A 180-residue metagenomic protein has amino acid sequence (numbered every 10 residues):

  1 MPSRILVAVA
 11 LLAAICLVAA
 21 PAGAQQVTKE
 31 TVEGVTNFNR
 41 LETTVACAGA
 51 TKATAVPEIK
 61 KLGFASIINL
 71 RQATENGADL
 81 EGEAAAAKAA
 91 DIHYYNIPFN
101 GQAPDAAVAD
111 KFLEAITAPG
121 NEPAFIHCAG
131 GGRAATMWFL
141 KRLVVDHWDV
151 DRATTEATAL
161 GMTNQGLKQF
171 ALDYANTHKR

Functional and structural regions predicted by a protein language model:
M1-V9: Bacterial N-terminal signal peptides that target proteins for export
A14-I15, A20-A124, T136-R180: Cys-dependent protein tyrosine phosphatase-like superfamily
C128: Short cysteine clusters
G131: Substrate/cofactor-recognition hotspot
